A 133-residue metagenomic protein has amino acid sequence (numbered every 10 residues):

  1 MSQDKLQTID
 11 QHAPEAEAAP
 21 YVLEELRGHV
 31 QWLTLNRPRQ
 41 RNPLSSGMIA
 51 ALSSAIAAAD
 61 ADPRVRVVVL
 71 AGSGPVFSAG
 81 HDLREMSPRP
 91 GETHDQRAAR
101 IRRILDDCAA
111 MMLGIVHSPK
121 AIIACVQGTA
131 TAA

Functional and structural regions predicted by a protein language model:
S2-S73, L113: Conserved CoA-thioester-binding segment of acyl-CoA-metabolizing enzymes
P43, S78, A133: Residues that form or flank phosphate/diphosphate-binding pockets in enzymes that use nucleotide phosphates
G72-G114, A130: Glycine- (often His-adjacent) and acidic-residue-rich active-site loop that binds/positions the CoA thioester
M111-A124: Conserved catalytic cysteine-centered active-site region of acyl-thioester-dependent Claisen-condensing enzymes
A124, G128-A133: Gly/Ser-rich catalytic serine loop of serine hydrolases
